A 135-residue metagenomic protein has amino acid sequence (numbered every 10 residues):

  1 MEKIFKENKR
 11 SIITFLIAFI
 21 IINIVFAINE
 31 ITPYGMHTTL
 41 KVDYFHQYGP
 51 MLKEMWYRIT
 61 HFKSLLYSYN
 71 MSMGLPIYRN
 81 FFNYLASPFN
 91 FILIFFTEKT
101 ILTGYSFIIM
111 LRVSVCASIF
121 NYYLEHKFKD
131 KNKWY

Functional and structural regions predicted by a protein language model:
M1-T32: Start-transfer (signal-anchor) and selected internal transmembrane alpha helices of multi-pass inner/ER membrane
I4, R58-I59, K127: Hydrophobic helix-cap positions at the C-terminus of alpha-helices in RecA-like/P-loop ATPase nucleotide-binding cores
E7, V113, K129-D130: Membrane-interface junctions
I12-L16, F107, W134-Y135: Hydrophobic alpha-helical transmembrane segments
I22-F120: Membrane-interface coil-to-helix junctions
F120-Y135: Transmembrane-helix signature of polytopic, membrane-embedded enzymes that assemble or transfer cell-envelope glycans
